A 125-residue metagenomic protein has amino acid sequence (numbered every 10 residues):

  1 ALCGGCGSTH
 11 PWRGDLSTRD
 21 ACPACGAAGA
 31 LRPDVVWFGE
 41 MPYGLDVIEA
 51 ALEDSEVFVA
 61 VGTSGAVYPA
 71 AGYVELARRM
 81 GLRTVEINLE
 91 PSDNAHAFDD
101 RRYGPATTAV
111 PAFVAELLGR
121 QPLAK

Functional and structural regions predicted by a protein language model:
A1-K125: Conserved catalytic alpha/beta core of Sir2/sirtuin-type deacylases, generalized to analogous enzyme cores that bind
